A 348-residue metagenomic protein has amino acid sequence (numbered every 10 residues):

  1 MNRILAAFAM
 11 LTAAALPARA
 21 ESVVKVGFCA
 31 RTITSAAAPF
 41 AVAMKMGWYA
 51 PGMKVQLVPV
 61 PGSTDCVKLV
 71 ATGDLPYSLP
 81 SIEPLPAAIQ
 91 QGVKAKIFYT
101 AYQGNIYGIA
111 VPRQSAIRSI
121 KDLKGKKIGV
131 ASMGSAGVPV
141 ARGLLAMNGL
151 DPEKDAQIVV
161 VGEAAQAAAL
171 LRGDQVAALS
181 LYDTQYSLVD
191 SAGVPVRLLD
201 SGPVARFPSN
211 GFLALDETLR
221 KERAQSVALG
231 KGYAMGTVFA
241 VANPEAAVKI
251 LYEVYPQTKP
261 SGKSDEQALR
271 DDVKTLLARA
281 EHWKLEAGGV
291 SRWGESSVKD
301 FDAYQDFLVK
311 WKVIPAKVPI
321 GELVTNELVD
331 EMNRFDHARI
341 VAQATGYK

Functional and structural regions predicted by a protein language model:
M1-A6: Bacterial N-terminal signal peptides that target proteins for export
L16-A20: Sec/Tat signal peptide C-region and signal peptidase I cleavage site
E21-D183, L198-R206: Short, glycine-/small- and polar/acidic-enriched structural segments that line small-molecule recognition paths
M44-G47, G52, D74, L79-I82 (+8 more regions): Sec/Tat-exported extracytoplasmic proteins
A101-A110, D190-E222, S226, G230 (+1 more regions): Periplasmic-binding protein-like
L170-G173, A178, S191-L198, F207 (+5 more regions): A residue-level marker of the well-folded mature domains of exported/periplasmic proteins
E222-P315: Secondary-structure end/capping motifs
V298-K348: Conserved C-terminal helix/tail region of periplasmic/extracytoplasmic solute-binding proteins
